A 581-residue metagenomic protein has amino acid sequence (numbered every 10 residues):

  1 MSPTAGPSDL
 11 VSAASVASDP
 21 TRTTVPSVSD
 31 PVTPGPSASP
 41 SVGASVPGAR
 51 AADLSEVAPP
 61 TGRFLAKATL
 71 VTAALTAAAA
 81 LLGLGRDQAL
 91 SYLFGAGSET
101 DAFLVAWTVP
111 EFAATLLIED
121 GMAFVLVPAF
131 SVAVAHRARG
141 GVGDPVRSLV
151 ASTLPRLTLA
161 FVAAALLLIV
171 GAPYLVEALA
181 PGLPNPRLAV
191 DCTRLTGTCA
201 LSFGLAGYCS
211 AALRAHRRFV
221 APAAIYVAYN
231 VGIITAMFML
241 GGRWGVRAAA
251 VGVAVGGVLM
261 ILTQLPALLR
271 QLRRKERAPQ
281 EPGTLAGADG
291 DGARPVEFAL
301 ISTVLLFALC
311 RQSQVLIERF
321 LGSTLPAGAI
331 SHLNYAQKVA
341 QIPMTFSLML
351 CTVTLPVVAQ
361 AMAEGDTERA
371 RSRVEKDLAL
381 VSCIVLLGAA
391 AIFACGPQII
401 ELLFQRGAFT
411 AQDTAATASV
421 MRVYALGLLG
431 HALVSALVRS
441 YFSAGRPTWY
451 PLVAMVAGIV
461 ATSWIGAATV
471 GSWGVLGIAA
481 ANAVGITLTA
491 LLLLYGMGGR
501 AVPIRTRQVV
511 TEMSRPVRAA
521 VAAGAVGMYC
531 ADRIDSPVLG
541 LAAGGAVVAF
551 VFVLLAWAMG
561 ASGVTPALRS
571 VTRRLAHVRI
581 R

Functional and structural regions predicted by a protein language model:
S2-D9, A13-A14, D19-P26, D30 (+4 more regions): Membrane-proximal transmembrane or re-entrant/amphipathic helices at the cytosolic face
D30, G48-L65, T263-R311, G499-V517 (+1 more regions): Interhelical loop/hinge segments that connect adjacent transmembrane helices in multipass membrane
K67-S91, G256, M260, Q264-Q271 (+3 more regions): Transmembrane helical elements of multi-pass membrane transporters/channels
E119-R139, L348-E368, V438: Helix-loop junctions and terminal segments of transmembrane helices in multi-pass membrane transport/translocation
A164-P184, A390-A411, Y529, T565: Short membrane-interface helical motifs at transmembrane helix boundaries in multi-pass membrane transporters
V170-Y174, L183-C209, F409-L437: Alpha-helical transmembrane segments of multi-pass membrane proteins
S202-A223, L426-V456, A468: Membrane-interface junctions at transmembrane-helix termini in multi-pass inner-membrane proteins
V220, N230-L262, W449, V456-Y495 (+1 more regions): Membrane-interface helix-loop junctions in multi-pass transport and translocation proteins
